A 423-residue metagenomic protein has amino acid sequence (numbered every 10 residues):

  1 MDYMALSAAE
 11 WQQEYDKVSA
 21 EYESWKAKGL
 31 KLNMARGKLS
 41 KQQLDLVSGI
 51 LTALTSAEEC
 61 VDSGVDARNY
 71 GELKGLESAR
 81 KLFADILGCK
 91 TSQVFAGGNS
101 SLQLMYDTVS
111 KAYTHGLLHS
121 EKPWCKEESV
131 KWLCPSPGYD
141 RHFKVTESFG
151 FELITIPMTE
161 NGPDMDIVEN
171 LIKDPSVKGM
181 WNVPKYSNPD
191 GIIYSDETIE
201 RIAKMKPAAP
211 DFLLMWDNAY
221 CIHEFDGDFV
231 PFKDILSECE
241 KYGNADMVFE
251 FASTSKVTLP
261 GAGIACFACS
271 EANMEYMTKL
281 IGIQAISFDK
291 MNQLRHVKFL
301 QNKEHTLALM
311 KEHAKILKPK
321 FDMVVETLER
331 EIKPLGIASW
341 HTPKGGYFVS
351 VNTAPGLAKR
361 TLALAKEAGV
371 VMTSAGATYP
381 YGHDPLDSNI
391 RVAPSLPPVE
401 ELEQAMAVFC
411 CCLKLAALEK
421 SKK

Functional and structural regions predicted by a protein language model:
D2-K74, S78-A79, A84-D85, E367-V370: N-terminal "arm"/small-domain region of PLP-dependent enzymes with the aminotransferase-like
E59, V65-P210, C221-G243, A358 (+2 more regions): Conserved core of the PLP fold type I
N218: Walker B catalytic acidic pair
S237-K318, L418: Conserved core segment of the aminotransferase class I/II
K311-V325, I337-N352: Conserved glycine-rich beta-strand-loop-beta hairpin in the small C-terminal domain of fold type I
S350-P355, M372-K414: Conserved PLP-binding active-site segment of the aspartate aminotransferase-like
T361-E367, A405-C410: Short amphipathic alpha-helices in soluble, non-transmembrane regions that often serve as interface/regulatory elements
